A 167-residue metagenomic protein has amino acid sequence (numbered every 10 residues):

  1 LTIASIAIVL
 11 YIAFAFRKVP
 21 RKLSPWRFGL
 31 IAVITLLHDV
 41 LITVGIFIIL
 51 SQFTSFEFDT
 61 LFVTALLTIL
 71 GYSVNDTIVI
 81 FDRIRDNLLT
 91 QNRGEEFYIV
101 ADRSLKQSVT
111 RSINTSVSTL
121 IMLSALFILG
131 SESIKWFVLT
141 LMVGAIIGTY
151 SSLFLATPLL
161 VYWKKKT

Functional and structural regions predicted by a protein language model:
L1-P25, G29-H38, I42, V117-I128: Internal alpha-helical transmembrane segments of multipass membrane proteins, especially hydrophobic lipid-embedded
T2, L30, L105, V109 (+2 more regions): Internal alpha-helical transmembrane segments of multi-pass membrane proteins, especially GPCRs
I3, A7, I42-I46, N75 (+4 more regions): Alpha-helical transmembrane segments and their lipid-water interface positions in multi-pass membrane proteins
A15-V19, L50-S55, L129-S131, K164-K165: Short helix-capping/hinge motifs at transmembrane helix termini and TM-loop junctions
L23-R85: Hydrophobic transmembrane alpha-helices and their membrane-interface caps in long multi-pass transport proteins
G29, V44, D76-R83, N87 (+2 more regions): Membrane-spanning helices that line or support transport/gating and their immediate boundary helices in channels
Q91-T110: Helix-loop junctions and hydrophobic alpha-helical segments within the transmembrane domains of large membrane
N114-V161: Hydrophobic, glycine/alanine-rich multi-pass transmembrane helices and their short helix-loop junctions in large
